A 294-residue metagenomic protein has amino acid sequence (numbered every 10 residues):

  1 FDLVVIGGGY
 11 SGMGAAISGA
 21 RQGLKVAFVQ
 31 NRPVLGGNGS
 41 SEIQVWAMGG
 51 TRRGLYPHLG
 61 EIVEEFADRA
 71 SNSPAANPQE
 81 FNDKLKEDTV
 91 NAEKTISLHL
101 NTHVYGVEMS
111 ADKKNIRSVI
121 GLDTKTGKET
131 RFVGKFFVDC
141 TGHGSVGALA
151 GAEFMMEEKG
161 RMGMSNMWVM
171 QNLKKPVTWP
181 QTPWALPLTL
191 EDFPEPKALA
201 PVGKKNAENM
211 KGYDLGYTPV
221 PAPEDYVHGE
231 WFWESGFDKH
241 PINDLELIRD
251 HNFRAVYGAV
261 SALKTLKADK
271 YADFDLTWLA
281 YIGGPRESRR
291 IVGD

Functional and structural regions predicted by a protein language model:
F1-G9: Beta1/beta-strand and adjacent pyrophosphate-binding region of the FAD-binding site in flavoprotein oxidoreductases
D2, G23-V26, K135: Residues that mark the start of a beta-strand
V4, R52-R53, R69-A76, V133 (+1 more regions): Second-shell loop/turn segments in exported
G12: N-terminal Rossmann-fold NAD(P) dinucleotide-binding loop
S18, L24-K25, Q30-S110, K114 (+6 more regions): Conserved N-terminal/central alpha/beta ligand/cofactor-binding core
K113-S118, K128-F136, C140-D294: Flavin (FAD/FMN)-binding glycine-rich loop and adjacent Rossmann-like elements that form
L122-T124: A generic structural motif
